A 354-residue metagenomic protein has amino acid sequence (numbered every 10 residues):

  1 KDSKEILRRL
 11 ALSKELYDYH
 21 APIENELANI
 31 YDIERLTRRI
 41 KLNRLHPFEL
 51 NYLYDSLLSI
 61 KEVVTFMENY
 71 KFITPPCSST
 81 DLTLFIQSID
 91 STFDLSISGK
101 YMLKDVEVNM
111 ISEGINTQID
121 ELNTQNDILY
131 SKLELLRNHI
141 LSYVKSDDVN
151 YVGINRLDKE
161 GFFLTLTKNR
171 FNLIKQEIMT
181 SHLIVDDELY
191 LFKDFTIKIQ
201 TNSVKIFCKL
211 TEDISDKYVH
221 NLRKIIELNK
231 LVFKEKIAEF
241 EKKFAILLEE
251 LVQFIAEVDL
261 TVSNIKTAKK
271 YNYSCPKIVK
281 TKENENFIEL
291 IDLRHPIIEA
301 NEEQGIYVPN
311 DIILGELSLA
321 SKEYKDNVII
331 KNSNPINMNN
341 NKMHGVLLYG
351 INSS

Functional and structural regions predicted by a protein language model:
K1-S353: Alpha-helical coupling/stalk and coiled-coil linker elements that connect catalytic or binding modules and transmit
